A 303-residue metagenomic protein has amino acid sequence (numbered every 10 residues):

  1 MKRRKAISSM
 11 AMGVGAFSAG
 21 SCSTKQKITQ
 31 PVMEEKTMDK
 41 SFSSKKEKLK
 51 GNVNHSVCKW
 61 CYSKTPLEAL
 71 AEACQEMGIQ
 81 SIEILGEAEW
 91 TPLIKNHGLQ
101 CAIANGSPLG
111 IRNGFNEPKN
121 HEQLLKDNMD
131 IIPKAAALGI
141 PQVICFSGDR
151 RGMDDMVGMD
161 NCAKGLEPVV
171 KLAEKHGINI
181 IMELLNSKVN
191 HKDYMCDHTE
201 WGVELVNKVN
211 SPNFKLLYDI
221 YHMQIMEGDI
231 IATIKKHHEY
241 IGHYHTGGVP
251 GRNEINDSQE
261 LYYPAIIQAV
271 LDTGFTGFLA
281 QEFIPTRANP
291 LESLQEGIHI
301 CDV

Functional and structural regions predicted by a protein language model:
K2-Q75, I140-P141, C196-Y218, H222-V303: Histidine-acidic metal/acid-base catalytic patches
M10-S18, K45-L49, N116-K215, I225: Active-site acidic/histidine proton-transfer and metal-coordination neighborhood in alpha/beta enzyme cores
C61-S63, G86-A88, S107-L109, D149-R151 (+4 more regions): Active-site-proximal loop/turn and secondary-structure-junction residues that shape catalytic pockets, frequently
L70-W90: Catalytic domains of carbohydrate-active enzymes, especially glycoside hydrolases
W90-A104, I178: Short acidic, glycine/proline-enriched helix-loop-strand junctions
